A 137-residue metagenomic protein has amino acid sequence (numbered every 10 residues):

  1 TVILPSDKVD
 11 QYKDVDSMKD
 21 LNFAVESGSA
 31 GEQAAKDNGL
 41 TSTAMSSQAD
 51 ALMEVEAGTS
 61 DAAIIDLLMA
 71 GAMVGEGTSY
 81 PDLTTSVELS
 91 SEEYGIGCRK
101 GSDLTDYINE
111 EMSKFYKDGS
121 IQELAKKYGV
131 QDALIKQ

Functional and structural regions predicted by a protein language model:
T1-L4, L67, G71-S113, D132-Q137: Periplasmic-binding protein-like
V2, M18, A35, V55 (+4 more regions): Residue-level signal for nonpolar/aromatic packing positions in well-ordered secondary structure
L4-N22: Flexible hinge/capping segments at coil-to-helix
D10-Q11, S27-A30, T43-A57, E92: Short helix-initiation/N-cap motifs at beta->coil->alpha
D16-K19, K36-N38, A49-I64, L68 (+1 more regions): Short helices/loops that flank or line small-molecule/ion binding pockets
F23-N38: Secondary-structure junction motif
A24-G28, A44-Q48, A63, G101 (+2 more regions): Solvent-exposed, acidic/flexible segments
G31-A34, M112-Y128: Periplasmic-binding protein-like
